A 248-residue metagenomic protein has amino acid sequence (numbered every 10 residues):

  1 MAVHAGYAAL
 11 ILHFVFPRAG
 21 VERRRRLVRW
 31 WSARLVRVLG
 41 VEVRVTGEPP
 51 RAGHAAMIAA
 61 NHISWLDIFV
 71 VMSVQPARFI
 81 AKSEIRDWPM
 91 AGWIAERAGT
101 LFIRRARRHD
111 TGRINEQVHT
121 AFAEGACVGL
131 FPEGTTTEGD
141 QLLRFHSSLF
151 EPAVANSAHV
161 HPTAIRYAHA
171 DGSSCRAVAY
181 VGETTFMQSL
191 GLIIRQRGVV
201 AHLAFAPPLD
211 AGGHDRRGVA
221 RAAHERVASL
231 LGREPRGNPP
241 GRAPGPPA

Functional and structural regions predicted by a protein language model:
M1-W30, V43, G47-P49, A168-A170 (+3 more regions): Membrane-interfacial terminal anchoring regions of lipid-handling membrane enzymes
H4-R25, R29, V36-V38, R51-R108: Catalytic core of membrane glycerolipid acyltransferases/transacylases, capturing the structured, soluble-facing
R37-T46, T111-G112, T184-M187: Short gly/ser/thr-rich secondary-structure transition/capping motifs
A55-M57, T100, C127-F131, H159 (+1 more regions): Residue-level preference for the first positions of well-ordered beta-strands
M90-W93, R107, D140-H214, G218-A222 (+2 more regions): A cross-family acyltransferase "interaction/gating" segment
L101-F122, E225: A membrane-cytosol interface segment of integral membrane proteins
A121-F150: Catalytic-site beta-strand/loop segments enriched in glycine and acidic/polar residues
